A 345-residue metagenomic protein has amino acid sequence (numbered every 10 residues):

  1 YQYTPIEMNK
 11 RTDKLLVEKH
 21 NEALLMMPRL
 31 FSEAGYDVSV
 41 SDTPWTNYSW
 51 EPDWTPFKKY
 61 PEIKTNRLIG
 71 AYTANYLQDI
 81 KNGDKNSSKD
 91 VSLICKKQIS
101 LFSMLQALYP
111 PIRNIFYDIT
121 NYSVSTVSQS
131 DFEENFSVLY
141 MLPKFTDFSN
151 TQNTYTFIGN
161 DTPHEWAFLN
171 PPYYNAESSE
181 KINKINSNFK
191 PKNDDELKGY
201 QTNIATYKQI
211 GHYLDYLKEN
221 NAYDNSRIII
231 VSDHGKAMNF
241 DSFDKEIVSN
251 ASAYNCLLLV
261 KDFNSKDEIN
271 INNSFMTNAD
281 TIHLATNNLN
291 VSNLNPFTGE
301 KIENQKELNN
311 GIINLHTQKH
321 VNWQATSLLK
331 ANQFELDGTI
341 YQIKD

Functional and structural regions predicted by a protein language model:
Y1-L24, Y36-D42, T46-Y72, Y109-N121 (+1 more regions): Active-site segment of extracytoplasmic enzymes that catalyze sulfate/phosphate-ester chemistry
R11-E18, K192-N203, K245, S265-M276 (+1 more regions): Active-site rim elements
L24-A34, T46-P56, E62, A74 (+7 more regions): Membrane-interface soluble catalytic domains
V40-D42, Y155-T162, Y200-N203, R227-S232 (+2 more regions): Short beta-strand segments
T73-F136, G159-I182: Extended, charge-rich helix/loop segments that form flexible, surface "patches" used to engage negatively charged
R113-V127, L142-T202, A237-V248, N255: Active-site His/acidic residue clusters
K218-N225, I229-D267: Histidine-centered active-site microenvironments of extracellular/periplasmic hydrolases and transferases
